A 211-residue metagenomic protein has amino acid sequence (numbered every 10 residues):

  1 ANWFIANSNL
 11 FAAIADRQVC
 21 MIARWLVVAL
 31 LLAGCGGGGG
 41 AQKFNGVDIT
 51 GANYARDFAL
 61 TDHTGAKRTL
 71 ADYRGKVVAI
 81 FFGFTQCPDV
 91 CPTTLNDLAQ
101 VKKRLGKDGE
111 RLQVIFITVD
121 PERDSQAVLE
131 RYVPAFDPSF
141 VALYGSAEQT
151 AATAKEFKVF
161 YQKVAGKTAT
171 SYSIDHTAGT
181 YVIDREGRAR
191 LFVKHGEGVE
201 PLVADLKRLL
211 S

Functional and structural regions predicted by a protein language model:
L31-G34: C-terminal motif of bacterial Sec signal peptides marking the signal peptidase cleavage site
G36-G39: Bacterial signal peptide processing site
Q42-K67: Post-signal peptide N-terminal segment of mature Sec-exported envelope proteins
F58-V78, K102-L105: A short beta-strand-turn-helix
L70-L98: Short active-site neighborhood of thiol/selenol oxidoreductases, capturing the structured segment around
T93-T153: Structural microenvironment flanking redox-active thiols in thiol-disulfide oxidoreductases
Q149-D205: Thiol/disulfide oxidoreductase modules built on the thioredoxin-like
